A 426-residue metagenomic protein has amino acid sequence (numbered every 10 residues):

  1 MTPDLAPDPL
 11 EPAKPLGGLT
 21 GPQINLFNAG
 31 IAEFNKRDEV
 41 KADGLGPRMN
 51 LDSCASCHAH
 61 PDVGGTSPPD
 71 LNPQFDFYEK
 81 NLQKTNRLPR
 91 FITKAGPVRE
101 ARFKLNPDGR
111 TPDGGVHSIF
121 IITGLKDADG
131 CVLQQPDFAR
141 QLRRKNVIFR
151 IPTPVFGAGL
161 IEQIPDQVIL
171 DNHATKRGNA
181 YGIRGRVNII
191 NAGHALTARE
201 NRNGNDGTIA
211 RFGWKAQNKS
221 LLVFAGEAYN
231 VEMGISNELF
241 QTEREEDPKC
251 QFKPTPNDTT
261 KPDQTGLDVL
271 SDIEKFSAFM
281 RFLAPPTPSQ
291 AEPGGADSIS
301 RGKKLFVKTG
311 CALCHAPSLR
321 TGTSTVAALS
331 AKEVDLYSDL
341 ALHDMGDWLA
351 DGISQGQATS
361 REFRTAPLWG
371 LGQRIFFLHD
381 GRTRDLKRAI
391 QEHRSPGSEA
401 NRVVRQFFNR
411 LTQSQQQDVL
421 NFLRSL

Functional and structural regions predicted by a protein language model:
M1-L426: Periplasmic c-type cytochrome electron-transfer domains
